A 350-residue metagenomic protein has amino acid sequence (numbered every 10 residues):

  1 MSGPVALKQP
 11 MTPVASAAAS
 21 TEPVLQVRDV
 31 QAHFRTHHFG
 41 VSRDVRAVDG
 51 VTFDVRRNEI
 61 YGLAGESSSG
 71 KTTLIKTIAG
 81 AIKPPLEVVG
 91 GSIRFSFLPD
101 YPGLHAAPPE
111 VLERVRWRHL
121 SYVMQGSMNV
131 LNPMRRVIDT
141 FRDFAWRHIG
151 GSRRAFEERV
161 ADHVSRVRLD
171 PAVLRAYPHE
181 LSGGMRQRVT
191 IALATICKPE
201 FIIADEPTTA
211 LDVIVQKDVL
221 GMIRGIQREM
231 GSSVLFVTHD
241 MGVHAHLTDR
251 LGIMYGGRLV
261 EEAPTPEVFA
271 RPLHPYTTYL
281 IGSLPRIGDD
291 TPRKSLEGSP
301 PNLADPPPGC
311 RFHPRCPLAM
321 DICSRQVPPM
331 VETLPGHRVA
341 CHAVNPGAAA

Functional and structural regions predicted by a protein language model:
M1-A270, V339, N345-A350: ABC transporter nucleotide-binding domains
P13, A17-P23, H37, Y101 (+1 more regions): Short catalytic/signature loops enriched in Gly
